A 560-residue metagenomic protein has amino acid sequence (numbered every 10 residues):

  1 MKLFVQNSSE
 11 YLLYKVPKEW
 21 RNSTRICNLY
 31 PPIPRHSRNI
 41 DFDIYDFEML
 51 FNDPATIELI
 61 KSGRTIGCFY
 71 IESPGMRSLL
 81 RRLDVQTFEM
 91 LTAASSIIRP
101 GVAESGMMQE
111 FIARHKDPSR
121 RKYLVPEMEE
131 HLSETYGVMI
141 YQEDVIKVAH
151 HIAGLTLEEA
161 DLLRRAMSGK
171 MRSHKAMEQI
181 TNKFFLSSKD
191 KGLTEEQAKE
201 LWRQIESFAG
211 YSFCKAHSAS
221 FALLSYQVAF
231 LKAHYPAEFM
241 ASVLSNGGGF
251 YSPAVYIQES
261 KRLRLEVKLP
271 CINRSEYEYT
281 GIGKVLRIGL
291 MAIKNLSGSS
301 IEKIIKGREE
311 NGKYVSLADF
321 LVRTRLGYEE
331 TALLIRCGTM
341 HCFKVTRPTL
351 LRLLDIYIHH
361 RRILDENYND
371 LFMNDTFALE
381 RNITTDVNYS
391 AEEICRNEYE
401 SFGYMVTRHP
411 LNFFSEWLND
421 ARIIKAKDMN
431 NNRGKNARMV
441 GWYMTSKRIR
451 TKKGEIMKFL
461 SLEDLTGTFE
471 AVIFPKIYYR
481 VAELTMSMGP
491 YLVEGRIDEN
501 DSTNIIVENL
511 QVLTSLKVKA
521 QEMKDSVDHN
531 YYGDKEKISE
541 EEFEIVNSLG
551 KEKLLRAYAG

Functional and structural regions predicted by a protein language model:
M1-G560: Noncatalytic, beta-rich nucleic-acid-contacting surfaces in large DNA/RNA-processing enzymes
